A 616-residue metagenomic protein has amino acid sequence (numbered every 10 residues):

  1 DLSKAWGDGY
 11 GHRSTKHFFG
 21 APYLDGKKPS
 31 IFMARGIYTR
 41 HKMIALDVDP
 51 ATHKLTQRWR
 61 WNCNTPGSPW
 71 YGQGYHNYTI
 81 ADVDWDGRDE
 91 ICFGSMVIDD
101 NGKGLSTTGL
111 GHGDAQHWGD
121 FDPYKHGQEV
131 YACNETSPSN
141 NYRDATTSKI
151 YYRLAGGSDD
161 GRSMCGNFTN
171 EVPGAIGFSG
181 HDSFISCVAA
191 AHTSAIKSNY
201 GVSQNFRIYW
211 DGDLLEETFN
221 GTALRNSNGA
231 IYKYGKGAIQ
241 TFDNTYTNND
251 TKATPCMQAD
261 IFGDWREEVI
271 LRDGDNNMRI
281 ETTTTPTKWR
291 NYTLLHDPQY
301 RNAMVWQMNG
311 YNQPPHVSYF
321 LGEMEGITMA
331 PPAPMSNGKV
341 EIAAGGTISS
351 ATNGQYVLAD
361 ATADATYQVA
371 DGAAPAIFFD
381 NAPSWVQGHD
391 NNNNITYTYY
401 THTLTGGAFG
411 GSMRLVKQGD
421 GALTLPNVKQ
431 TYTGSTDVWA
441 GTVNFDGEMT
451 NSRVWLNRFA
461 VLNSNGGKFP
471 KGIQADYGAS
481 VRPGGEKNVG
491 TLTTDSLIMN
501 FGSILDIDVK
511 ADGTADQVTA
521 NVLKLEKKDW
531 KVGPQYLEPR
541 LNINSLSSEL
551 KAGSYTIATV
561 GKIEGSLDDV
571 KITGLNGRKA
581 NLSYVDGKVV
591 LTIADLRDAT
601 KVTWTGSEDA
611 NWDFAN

Functional and structural regions predicted by a protein language model:
D1-A333: Beta-propeller-forming repeat regions
F19, Q57, L110, H402 (+2 more regions): Generic structural motif
L24, V83, R88, K103 (+19 more regions): Disulfide-stabilized cysteine-rich extracellular repeat microdomains
P334-A343, I348-T352, Y367-R458, D529-Y536 (+1 more regions): Extracellular repeat-rich scaffold modules on cell surfaces
N353-Q368, F469-P470: N-terminal extracellular ligand-recognition/capping segment immediately after the signal peptide
A359, L415-K417, P426, I507-D508 (+2 more regions): Beta-strand-rich, repetitive solenoid scaffolds
N451, R458-G553, D609-A615: Extracellular beta-strand/loop-rich repeat segments of large surface/secreted proteins
T556-A599, A610: Low-complexity acidic/polar repeat-biased segments
